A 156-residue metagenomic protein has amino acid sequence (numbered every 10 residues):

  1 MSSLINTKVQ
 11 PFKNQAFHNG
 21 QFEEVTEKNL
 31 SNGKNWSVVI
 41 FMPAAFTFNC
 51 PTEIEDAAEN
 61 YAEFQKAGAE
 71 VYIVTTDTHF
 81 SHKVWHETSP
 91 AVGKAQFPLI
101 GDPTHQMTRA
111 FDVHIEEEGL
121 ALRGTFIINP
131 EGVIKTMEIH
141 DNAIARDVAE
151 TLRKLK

Functional and structural regions predicted by a protein language model:
M1-K156: Chalcogenol-based redox active-site neighborhoods
